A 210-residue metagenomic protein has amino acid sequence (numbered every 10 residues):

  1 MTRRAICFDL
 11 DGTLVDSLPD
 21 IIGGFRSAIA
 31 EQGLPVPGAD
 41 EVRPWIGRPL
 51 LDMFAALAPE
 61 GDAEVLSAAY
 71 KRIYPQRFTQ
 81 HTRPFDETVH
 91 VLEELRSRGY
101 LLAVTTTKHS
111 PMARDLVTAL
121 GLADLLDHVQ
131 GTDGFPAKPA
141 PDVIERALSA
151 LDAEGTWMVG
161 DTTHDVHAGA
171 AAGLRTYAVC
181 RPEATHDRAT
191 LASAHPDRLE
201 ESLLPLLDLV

Functional and structural regions predicted by a protein language model:
M1-P44, A56: Active-site neighborhood of HAD-like aspartate-dependent phosphohydrolases
A5, K138-V166: Conserved Lys-Pro-Asp/Glu-containing loop-to-beta segment of HAD-superfamily phosphomonoesterases, centered on
T13, T106-K108, C180: Conserved phosphate-coupling serine/threonine residues in phosphotransfer and NTP-handling enzymes
A28-I29, R48-G61, L116, A147-A150: Helix-loop "lid/cap" segments that line or gate small-molecule binding pockets
A55-H90: Metal-dependent phosphoesterase signature
Q76-V104, S110-R114, P141: Short, acidic loop-to-helix structural element flanking the phosphoryl-transfer center in phosphate-processing enzymes
M158-D197: Acidic, Mg2+-coordinating phosphoryl-transfer loop and its flanking beta/alpha structural elements, shared across
R198-S202: Short acidic-hydrophobic, aromatic-tinged amphipathic segments that line or gate anion-handling sites
